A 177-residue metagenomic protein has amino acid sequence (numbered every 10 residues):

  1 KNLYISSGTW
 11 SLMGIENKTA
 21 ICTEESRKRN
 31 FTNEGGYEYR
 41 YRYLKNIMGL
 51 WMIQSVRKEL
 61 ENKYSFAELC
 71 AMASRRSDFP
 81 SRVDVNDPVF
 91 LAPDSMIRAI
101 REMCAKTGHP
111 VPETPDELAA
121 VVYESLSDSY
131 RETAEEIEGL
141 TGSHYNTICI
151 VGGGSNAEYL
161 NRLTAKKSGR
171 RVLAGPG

Functional and structural regions predicted by a protein language model:
K1-T147, N156-G177: Active-site core segments that coordinate phosphate-bearing ligands/cofactors across diverse enzyme families
G152: Small/polar loops that bind or transfer phosphate-bearing groups
